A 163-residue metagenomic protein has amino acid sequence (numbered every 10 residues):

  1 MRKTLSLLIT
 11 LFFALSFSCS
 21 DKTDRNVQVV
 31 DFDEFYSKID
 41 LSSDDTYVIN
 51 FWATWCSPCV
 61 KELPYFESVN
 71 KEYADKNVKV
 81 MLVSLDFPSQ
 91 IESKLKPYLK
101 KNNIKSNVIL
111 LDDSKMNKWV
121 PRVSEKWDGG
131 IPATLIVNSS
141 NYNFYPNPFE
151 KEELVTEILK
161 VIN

Functional and structural regions predicted by a protein language model:
M1-Q28, N163: Bacterial Sec-dependent N-terminal signal peptides
N26-Y47: A short beta-strand-turn-helix
D45-Y47, W52-W55, F87: Short pre-active-site segment immediately N-terminal to redox-active cysteine/selenocysteine motifs in thiol-based
F51-Y65: Conserved redox-active cysteine motifs that mediate thiol-disulfide chemistry, especially di-cysteine Cys-X(1-2)-Cys
L63-S84, K100: Conserved helix-turn-beta segment immediately C-terminal to the redox Cys motif in thioredoxin-like folds
N77-E92, I104-S114: Thiol-based oxidoreductase modules, predominantly thioredoxin-like and allied folds used for disulfide exchange
Y98-I131: Short, internal strand/loop/helix patches that form the active-site neighborhood or redox-interaction surface
G130-F144: A short, hydrophobic beta-strand/beta-hairpin element that forms part of a small beta-sheet core
